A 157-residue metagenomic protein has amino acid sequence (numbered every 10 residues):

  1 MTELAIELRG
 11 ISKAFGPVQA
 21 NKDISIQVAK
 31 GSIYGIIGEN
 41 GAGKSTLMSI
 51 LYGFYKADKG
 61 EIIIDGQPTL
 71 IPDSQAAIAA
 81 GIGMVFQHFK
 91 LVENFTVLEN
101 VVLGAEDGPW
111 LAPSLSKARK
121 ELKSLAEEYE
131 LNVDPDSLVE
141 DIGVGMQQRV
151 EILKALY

Functional and structural regions predicted by a protein language model:
T2-Y157: Glycine-rich phosphate-binding loops of nucleotide-dependent enzymes
